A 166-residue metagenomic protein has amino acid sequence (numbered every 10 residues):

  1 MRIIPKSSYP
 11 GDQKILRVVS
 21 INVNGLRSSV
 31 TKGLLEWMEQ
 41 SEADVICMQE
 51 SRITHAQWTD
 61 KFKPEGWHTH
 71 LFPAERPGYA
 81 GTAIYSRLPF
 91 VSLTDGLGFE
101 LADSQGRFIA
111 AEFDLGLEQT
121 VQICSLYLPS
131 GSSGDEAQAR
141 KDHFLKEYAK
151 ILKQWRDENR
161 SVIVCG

Functional and structural regions predicted by a protein language model:
M1-P64, H68-H70, A74-T82: N-terminal, active-site-proximal structural segment of metallo-dependent hydrolase catalytic domains
I21-S28, F99-E100, A139-H143: Short, flexible loop segments at the rims of nucleotide/cofactor-binding pockets, characterized by
Q40-S41, D114-G116, Q154-E158: Alpha-helix C-cap/termination motif
S51-S133: Structured beta-strand-rich core segments of catalytic domains in phosphoester-bond hydrolases
Q138-R160: A long, amphipathic alpha-helix that forms part of the scaffold/cap immediately adjacent to metal-dependent active
R160-G166: Acidic/histidine-rich, metal-coordinating catalytic segments
